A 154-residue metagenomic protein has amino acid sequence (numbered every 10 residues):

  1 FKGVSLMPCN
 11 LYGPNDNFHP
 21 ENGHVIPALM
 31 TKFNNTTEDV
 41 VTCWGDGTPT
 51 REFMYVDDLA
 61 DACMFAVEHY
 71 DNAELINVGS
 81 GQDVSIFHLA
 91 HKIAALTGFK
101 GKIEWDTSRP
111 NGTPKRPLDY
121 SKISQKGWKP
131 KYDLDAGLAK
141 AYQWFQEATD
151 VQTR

Functional and structural regions predicted by a protein language model:
F1-N17, P27-L29, T37, T42: Conserved beta-loop-beta element that borders a ligand/cofactor-binding pocket
D16-H19, G112-T113: Acidic pyrophosphate-coordinating catalytic loop
H19-P27, E52-F53, D83: Short-chain dehydrogenase/reductase
N35-R154: C-terminal substrate-binding subdomain of Rossmann-fold SDR/epimerase-dehydratase oxidoreductases
